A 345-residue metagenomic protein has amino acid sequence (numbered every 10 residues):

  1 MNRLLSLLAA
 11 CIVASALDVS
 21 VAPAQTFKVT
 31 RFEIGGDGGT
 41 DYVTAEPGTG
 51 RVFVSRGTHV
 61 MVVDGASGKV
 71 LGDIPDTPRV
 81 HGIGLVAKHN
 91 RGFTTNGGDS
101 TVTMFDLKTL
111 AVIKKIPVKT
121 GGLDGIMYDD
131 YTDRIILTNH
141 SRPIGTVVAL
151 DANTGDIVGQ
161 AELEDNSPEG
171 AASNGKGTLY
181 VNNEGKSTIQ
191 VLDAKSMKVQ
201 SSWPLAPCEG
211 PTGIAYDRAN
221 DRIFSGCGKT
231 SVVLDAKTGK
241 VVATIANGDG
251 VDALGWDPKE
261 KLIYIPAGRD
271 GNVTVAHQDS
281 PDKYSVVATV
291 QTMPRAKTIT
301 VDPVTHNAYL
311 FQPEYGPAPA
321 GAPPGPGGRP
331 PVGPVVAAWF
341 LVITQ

Functional and structural regions predicted by a protein language model:
N2-A10: Sec-dependent signal peptide recognition, specifically the positively charged N-region followed immediately by
C11, S15-Q345: Predominantly soluble domains enriched in secretory-pathway, periplasmic, or organellar proteins
